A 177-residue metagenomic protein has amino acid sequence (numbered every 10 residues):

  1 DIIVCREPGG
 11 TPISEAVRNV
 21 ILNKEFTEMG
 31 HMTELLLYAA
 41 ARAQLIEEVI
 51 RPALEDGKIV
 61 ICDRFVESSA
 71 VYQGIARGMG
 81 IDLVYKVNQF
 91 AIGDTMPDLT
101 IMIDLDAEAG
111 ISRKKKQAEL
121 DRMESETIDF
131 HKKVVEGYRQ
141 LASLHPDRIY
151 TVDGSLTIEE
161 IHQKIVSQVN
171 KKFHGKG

Functional and structural regions predicted by a protein language model:
D1-I2, V60, D98, I149: Hydrophobic anchor at the start of a short beta-strand that flanks the dinucleotide cofactor-binding loop
I2-I92, K164: ATP-dependent small-molecule kinase phosphotransfer cores that center on conserved nucleotide phosphate-binding segments
C5-R6, D63, M102-I103, D153-G154: Small/polar loops that bind or transfer phosphate-bearing groups
M32, M96-P97, P146: A structure-centric signal for secondary-structure junctions around beta-strands
P52, V60, D98, G175-K176: Short, polar/charged, Gly/Pro-enriched helix-capping and turn/loop motifs at alpha-helix termini and inter-helix linkers
R64-E136: A glycine- and Lys/Arg-enriched "phosphate-lid" helix/loop adjacent to the NTP-binding pocket of small-molecule kinases
I103, E108-G177: NTP-dependent small-molecule kinase module
